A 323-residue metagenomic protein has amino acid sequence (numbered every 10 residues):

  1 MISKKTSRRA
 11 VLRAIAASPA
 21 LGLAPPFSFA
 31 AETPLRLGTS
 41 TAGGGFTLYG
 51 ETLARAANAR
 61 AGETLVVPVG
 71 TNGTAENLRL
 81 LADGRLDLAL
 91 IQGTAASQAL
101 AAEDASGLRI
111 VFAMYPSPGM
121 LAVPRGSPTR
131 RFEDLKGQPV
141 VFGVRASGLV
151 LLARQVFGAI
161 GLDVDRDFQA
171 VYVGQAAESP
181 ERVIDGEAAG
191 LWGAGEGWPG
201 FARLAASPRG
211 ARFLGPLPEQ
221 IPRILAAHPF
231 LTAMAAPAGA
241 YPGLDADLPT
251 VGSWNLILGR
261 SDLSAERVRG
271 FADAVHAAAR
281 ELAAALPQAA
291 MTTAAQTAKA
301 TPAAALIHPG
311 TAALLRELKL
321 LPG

Functional and structural regions predicted by a protein language model:
I2-P19: N-terminal secretory signal peptides and thylakoid transit peptides that target proteins across membranes
K5, P25-G38: C-terminal segment of N-terminal export signals and the immediately downstream linker at the start of the mature
E32, D83, P116-P118, G252-W254: Extracytoplasmic
P34-R60, T64-L65, S117-D185, T297 (+1 more regions): Bilobed "Venus flytrap"/periplasmic-binding protein-like clamshell domains and structurally analogous long
G93-A95, E103, S127, V164-L263: Pocket-lining segment of extracytoplasmic ligand-binding domains
G107-Y115: Short beta-strand-centered segments that line the small-molecule binding cleft or hinge of alpha/beta clamshell
R145-V156, L231-A300: Ligand-binding clefts/hinges and TM-proximal coupling segments of bilobed small-molecule sensing domains
E178, I184-G186, G195-F213, R223-A226 (+2 more regions): An extracytoplasmic/periplasmic, membrane-proximal ligand-sensing/linker region
